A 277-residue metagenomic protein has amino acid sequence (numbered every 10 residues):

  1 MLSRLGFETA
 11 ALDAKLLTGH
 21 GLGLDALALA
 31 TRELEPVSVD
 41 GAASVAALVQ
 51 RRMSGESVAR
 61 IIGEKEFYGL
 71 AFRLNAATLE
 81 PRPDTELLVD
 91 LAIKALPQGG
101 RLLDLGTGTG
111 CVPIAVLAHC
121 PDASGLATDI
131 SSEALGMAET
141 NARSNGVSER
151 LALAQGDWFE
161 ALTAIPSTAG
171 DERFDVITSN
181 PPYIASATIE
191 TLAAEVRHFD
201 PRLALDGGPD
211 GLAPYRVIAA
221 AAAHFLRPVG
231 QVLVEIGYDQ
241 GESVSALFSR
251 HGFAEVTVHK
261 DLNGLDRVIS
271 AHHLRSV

Functional and structural regions predicted by a protein language model:
R4-F7, C120-D122, R143-S148, F225 (+1 more regions): Short helix-capping segments at alpha-helix termini
A11, L16-K94: Conserved AdoMet
L17, G55, T85, V112 (+6 more regions): Residue-level signal for inorganic ion chemistry
A71, S124, R150-A152, A254-T257: Conserved beta-strand segments of alpha/beta enzyme cores
E80-T191, D239: Conserved SAM/SAH cofactor-binding pocket of Class I
P97, V147, D200, L226-P228: Helix-to-beta-strand junctions that scaffold the AdoMet/dcAdoMet cofactor pocket in Class I SAM-dependent enzymes
Y183-A213: Mobile active-site "lid"/loop adjacent to the S-adenosyl-L-methionine
P209-H273: Conserved Class I SAM-dependent methyltransferase catalytic core
